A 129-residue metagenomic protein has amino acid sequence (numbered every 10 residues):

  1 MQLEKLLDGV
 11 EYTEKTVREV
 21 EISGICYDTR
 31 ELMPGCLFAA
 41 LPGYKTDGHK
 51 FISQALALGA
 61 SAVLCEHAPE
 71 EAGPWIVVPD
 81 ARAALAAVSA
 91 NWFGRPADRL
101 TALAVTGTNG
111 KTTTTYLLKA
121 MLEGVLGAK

Functional and structural regions predicted by a protein language model:
M1-A87: N-terminal leader/targeting and accessory segments in enzymes
L7-V10, L85-K129: Phosphate-binding loop of NTP-binding sites
